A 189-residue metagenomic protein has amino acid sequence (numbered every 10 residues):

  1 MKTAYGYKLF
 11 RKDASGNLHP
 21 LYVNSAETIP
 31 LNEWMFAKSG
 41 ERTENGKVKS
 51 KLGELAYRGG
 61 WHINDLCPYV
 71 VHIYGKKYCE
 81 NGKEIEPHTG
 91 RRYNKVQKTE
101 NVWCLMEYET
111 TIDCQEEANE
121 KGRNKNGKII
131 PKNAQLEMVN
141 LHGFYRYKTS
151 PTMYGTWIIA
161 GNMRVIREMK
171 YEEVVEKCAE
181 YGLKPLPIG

Functional and structural regions predicted by a protein language model:
K2-G46, V70, K77-G189: Active-site and NAD+-binding cores of ADP-ribose-processing enzymes
S50-C79: Extended catalytic/binding region for NAD+/ADP-ribose chemistry, centered on the ART fold
